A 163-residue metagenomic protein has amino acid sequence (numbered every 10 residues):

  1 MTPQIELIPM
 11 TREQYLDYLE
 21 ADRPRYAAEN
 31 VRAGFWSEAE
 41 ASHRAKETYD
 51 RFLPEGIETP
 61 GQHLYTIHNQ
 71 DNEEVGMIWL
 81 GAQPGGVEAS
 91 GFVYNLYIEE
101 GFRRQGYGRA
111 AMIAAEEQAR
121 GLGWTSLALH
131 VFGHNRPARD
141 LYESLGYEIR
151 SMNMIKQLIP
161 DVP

Functional and structural regions predicted by a protein language model:
I5-E99, Q118, I149-P160: Acetyl-CoA-dependent GNAT
S90, M112, R120-H130, N153: Conserved GNAT acetyl-CoA-binding A-motif
F102, G106-A114: Conserved acetyl-CoA pyrophosphate-binding loop and the N-cap/start of the following alpha-helix in GNAT-like
R103, L129-A138, I155-P160: Conserved beta-strand-loop-alpha-helix junction that forms the acyl-donor binding cleft
Y142, Y147: Conserved active-site tyrosine of GNAT-family acetyltransferases
